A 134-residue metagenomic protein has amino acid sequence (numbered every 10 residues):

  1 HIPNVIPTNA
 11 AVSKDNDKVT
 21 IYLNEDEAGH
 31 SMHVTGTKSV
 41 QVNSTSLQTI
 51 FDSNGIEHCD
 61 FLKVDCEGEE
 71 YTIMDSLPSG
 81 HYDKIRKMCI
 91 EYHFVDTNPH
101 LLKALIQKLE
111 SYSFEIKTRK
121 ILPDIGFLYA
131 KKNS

Functional and structural regions predicted by a protein language model:
H1-S134: Phosphate/nucleotide-binding beta-alpha loop and adjacent structural elements of enzyme active sites
